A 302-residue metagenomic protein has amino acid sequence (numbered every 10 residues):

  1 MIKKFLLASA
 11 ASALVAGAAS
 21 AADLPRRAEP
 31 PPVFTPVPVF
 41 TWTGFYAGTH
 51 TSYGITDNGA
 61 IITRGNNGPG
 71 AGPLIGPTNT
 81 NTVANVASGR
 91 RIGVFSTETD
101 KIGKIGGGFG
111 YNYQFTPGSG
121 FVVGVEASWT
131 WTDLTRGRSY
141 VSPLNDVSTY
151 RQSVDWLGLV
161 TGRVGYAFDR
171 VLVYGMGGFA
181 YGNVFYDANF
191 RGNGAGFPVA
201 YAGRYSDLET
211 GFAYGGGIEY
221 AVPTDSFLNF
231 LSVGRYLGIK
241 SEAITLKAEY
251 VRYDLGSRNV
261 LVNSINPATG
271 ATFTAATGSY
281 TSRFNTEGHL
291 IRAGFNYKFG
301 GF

Functional and structural regions predicted by a protein language model:
I2-F302: Gram-negative outer-membrane beta-barrel domains
